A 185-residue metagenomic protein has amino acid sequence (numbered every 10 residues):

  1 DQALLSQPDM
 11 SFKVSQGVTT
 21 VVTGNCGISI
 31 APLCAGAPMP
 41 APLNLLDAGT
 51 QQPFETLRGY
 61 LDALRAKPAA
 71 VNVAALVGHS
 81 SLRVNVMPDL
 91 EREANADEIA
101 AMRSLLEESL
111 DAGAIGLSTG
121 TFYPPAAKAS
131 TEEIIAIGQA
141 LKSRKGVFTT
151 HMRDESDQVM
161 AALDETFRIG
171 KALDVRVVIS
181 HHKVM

Functional and structural regions predicted by a protein language model:
D1-Q2: Metallo-beta-lactamase
L5-I115: Divalent-metal coordination cores built from histidine and acidic residues
G59-Y60, E93-T119, P125-M185: Histidine/acidic residue-rich metal-binding segments in metalloenzymes
